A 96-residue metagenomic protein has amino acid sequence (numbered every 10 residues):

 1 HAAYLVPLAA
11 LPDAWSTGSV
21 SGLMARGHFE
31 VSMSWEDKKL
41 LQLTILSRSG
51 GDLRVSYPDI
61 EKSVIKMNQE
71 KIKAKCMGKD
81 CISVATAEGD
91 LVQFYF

Functional and structural regions predicted by a protein language model:
H1-F96: Non-catalytic C-terminal accessory modules of carbohydrate-active enzymes
